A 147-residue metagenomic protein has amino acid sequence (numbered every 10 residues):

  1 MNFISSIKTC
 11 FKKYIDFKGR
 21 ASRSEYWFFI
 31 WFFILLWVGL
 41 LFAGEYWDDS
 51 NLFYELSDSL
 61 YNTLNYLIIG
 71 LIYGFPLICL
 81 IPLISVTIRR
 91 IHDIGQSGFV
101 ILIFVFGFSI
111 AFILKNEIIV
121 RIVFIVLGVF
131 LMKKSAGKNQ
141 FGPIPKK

Functional and structural regions predicted by a protein language model:
M1-F32, L83-F99, L127-K147: Membrane-interface extramembranous regions at the lipid-water interface
S6-I7, D58, L71-I72: General secondary-structure edge motif
K18-G19, D58-N62: Helix-boundary and loop/linker segments of multi-pass membrane transporters
S24-N51, L64-V86, S97-L131: Hydrophobic alpha-helical transmembrane segments in multi-pass membrane proteins
D49-S59: Membrane-interface helix termini and inter-helical loops of multi-pass transporters
S57, L64, H92, K115-N116 (+1 more regions): Intrinsic-disorder/low-complexity regions
